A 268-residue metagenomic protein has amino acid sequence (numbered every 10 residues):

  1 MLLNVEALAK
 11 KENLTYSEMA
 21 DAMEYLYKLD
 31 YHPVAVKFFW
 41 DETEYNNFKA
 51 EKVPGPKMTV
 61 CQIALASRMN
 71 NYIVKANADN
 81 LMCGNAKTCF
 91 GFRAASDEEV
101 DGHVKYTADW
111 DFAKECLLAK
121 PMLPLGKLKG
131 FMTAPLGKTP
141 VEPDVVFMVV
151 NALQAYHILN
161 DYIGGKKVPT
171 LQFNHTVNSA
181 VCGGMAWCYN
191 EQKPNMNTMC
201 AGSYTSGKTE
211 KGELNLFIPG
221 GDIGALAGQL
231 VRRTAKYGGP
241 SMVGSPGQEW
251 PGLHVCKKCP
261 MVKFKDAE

Functional and structural regions predicted by a protein language model:
L3-E268: Acidic, serine/proline-rich low-complexity intrinsically disordered regions
